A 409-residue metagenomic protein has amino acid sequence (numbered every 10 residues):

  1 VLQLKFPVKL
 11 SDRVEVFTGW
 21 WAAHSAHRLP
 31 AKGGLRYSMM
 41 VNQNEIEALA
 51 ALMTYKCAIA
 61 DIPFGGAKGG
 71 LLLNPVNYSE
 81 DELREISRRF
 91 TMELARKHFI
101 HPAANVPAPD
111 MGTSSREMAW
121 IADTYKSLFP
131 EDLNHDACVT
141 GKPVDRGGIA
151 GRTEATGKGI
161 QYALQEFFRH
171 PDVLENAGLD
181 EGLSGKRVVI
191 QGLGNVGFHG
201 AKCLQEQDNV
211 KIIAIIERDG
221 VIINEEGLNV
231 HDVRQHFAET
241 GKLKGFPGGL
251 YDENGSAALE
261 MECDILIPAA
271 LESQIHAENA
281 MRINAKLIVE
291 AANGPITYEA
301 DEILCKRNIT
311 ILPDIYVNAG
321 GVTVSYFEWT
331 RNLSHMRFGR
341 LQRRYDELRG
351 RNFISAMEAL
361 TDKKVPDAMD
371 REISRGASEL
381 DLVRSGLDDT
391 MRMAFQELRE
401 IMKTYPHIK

Functional and structural regions predicted by a protein language model:
V1-A155, G159-A163, F167-F168, R337 (+2 more regions): N-terminal ligand-binding/catalytic initiation module
V41-N44, Y78-R89, G112-R116, W120 (+15 more regions): Conserved active-site and cofactor/substrate-binding residues in soluble primary-metabolism enzymes
A48, N105, L133, A214-E217 (+3 more regions): General beta-strand structural signal in soluble alpha/beta enzymes
A51-Y55, V76, R88-I100, D123-E131 (+8 more regions): Generic secondary-structure signature for well-ordered alpha-helical cores
D61, F99-A108, L133-H135, D172-R187 (+2 more regions): Flexible, glycine/charged-enriched surface loops at secondary-structure junctions
G151-E260: Glycine-rich phosphate/diphosphate-binding loop of Rossmann-like nucleotide-binding domains
F167-F168, R282, K286-K409: Adenosine-phosphate binding glycine-rich loop
G220-I311: Rossmann-like adenosine-cofactor binding region
